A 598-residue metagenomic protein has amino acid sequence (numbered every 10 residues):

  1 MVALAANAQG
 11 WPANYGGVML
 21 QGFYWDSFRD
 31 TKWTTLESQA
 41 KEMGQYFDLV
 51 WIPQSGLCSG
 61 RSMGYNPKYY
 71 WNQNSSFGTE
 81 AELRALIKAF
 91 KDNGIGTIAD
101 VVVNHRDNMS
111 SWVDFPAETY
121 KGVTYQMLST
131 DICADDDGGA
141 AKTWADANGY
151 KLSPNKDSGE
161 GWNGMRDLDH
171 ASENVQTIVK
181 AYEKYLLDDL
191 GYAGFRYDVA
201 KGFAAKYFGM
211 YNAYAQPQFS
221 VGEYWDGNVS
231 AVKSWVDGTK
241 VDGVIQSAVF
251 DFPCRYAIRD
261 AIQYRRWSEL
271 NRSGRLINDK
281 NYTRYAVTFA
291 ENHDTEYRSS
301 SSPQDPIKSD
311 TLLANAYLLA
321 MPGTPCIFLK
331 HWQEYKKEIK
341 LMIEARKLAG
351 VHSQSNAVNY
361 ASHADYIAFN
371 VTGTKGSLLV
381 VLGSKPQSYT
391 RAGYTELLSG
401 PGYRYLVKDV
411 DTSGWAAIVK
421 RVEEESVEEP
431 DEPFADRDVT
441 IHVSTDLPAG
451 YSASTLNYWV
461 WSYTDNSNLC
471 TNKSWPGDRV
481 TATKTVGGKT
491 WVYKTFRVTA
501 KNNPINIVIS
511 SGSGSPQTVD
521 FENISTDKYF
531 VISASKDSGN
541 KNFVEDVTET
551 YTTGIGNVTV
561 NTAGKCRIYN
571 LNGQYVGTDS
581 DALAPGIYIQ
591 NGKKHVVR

Functional and structural regions predicted by a protein language model:
M1-Q9, H293, V596: Sec-dependent, cleavable N-terminal signal peptides
A8-W162, L168, K201-G222: Acidic/aromatic-lined carbohydrate-recognition and catalytic surfaces of CAZymes acting on diverse glycans
Q9-W25, T35-G44, Q54-G56, G60-N66 (+3 more regions): Active-site-proximal helices and loops of the catalytic beta/alpha 8
G383-P433, D465-N468, D478-T481, T485 (+4 more regions): C-terminal beta-sandwich/jelly-roll accessory domains of carbohydrate-active enzymes
R437-I441: Structural beta-strand segments of beta-rich domains
G450-A500, S513-D520: Aromatic-rich carbohydrate-binding modules that target alpha-glucans
V498-N503, D581-A584: Surface-exposed, short loops/turns at beta-strand junctions within beta-sandwich domains
T553-R598: C-terminal outer-membrane/trafficking sorting elements
